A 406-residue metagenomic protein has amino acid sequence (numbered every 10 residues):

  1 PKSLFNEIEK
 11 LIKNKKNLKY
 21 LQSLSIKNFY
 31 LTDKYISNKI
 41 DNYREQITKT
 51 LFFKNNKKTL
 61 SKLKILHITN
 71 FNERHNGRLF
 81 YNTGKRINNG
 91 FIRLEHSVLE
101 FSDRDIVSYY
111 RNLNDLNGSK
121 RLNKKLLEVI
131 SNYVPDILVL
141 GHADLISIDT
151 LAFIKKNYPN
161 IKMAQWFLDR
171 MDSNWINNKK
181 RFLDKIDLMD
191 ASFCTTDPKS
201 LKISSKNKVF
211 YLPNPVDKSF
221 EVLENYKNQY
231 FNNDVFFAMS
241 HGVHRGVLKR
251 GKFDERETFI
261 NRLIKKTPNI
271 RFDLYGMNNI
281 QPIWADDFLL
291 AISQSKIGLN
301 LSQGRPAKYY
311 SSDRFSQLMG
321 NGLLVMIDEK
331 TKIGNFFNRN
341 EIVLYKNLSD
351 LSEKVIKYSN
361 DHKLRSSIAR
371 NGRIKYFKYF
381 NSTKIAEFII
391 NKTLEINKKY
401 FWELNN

Functional and structural regions predicted by a protein language model:
P1-K10, G334-K354: Change "using UDP/GDP/dTDP sugars" to "using nucleotide sugars
K10, D33-T59, S382-N406: C-terminal alpha-helical cap of glycosyltransferases
N17-K34, L364-K378: A short, well-ordered alpha-helix in the C-terminal region of glycosyltransferases
T50-L113, Y133, H142-D149, N174 (+3 more regions): Nucleotide-sugar donor-binding catalytic core of glycosyltransferases
R111-I130, I146: Glycine-rich, highly charged phosphate/nucleotide-binding loops
I130, V134-D136: Proline-aspartate-enriched helix->loop->beta-strand connector
L151-Y158, I264: Surface-exposed amphipathic alpha-helices with a cationic face
I161-N177: A short, histidine- and acid-enriched strand-loop-helix "catalytic/donor-clamping" loop that lines the nucleotide-sugar
